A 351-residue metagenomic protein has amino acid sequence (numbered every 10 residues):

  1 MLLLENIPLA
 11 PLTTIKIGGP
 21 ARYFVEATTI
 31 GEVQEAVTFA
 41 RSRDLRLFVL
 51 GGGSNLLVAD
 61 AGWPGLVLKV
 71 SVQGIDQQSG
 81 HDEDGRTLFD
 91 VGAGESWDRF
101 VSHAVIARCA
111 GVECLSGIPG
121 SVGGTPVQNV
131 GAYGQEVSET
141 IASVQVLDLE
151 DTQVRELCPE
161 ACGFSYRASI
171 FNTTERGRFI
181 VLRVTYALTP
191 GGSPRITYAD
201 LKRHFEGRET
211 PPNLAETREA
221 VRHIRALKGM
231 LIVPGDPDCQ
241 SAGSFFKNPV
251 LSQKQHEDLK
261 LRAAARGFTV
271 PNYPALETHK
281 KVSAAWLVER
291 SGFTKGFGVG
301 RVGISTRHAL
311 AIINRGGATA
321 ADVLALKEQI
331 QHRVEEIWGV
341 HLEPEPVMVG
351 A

Functional and structural regions predicted by a protein language model:
M1-E150: Anion-binding (especially nucleotide phosphate/pyrophosphate-binding) glycine-rich loop and adjoining beta-alpha core
L4-E5, P11-I17, V154-A321, I337-A351: Phosphate/pyrophosphate- and phosphate-bearing ligand-binding catalytic cores of soluble enzymes
T29, G53, G120, T152 (+4 more regions): Residue-level signal for inorganic ion chemistry
S42-R46, Q331-I337: A common structural junction motif
F100-V101, A284, Q331: Generic structural marker for isolated residues within well-ordered, non-membrane alpha-helices of soluble domains
